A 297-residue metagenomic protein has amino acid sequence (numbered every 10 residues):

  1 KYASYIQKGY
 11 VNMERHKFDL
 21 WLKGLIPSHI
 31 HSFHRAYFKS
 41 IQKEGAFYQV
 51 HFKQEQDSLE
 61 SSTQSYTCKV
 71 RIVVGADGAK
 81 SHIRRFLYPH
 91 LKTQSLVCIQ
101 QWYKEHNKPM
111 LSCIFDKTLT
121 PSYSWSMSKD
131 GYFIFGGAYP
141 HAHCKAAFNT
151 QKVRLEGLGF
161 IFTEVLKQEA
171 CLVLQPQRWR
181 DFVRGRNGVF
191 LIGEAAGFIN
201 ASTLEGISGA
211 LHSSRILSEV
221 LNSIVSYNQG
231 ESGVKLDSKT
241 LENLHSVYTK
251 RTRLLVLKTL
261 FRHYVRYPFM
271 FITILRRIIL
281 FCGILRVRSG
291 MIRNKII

Functional and structural regions predicted by a protein language model:
K1-F86, K92-L96: Conserved N-terminal helical subregion
Y2, D57, Y132-F133, A196-I199: A short, flexible beta-alpha/helix-coil linker loop
A36, I72, A79-V153: Conserved FAD-binding catalytic core of PHBH/FMO-like flavoproteins
S40, H143-L221, V225: FAD/FMN-dependent oxidoreductases across multiple families
F47-Q49, Y123, Y132, G188: Structural motif
N222-I297: C-terminal helical "tail/cap" subdomain of flavin- and related membrane-associated enzymes
